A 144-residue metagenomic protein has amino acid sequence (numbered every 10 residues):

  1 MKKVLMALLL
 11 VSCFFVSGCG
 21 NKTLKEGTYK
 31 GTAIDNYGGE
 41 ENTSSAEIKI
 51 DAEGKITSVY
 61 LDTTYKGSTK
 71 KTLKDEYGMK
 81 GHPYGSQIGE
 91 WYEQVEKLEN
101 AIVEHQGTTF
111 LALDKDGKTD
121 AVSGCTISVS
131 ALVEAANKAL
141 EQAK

Functional and structural regions predicted by a protein language model:
M1-V4, L8: Positively charged n-region of N-terminal signal peptides that target proteins for export
V11-S12: Repetitive helical segments and hydrophobic/amphipathic motifs
F15-G18: C-terminal motif of bacterial Sec signal peptides marking the signal peptidase cleavage site
T23-K144: Active-site- and interface-proximal helix/loop "cap" or "latch" segments in soluble metabolic and energy-transducing
